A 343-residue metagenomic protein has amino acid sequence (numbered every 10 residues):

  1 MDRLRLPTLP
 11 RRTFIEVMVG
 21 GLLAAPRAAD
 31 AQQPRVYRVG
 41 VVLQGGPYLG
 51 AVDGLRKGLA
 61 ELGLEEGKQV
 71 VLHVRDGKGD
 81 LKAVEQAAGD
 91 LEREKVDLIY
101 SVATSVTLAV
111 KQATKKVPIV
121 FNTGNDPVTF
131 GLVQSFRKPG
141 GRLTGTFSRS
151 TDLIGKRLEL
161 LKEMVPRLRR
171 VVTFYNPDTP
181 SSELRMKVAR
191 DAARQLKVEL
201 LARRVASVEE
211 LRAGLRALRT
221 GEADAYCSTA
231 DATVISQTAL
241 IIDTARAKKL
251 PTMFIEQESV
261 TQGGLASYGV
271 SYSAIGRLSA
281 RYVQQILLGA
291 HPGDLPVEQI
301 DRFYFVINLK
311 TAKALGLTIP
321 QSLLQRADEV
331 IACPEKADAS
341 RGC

Functional and structural regions predicted by a protein language model:
M1-C343: Short hydrophobic alpha-helices and adjacent helix-cap/hinge residues
